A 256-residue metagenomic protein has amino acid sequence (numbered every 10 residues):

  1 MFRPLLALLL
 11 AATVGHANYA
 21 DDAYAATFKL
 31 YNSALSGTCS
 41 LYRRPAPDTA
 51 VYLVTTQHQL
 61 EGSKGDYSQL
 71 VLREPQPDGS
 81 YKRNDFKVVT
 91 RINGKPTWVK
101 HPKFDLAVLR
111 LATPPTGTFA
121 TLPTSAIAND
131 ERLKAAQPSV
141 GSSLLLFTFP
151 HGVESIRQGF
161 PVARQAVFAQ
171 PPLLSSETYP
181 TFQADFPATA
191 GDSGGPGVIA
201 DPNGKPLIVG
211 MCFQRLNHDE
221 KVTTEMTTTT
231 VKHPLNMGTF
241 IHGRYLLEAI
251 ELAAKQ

Functional and structural regions predicted by a protein language model:
M1-P4, V162: Positively charged n-region of N-terminal signal peptides that target proteins for export
P4-T13: Sec-dependent N-terminal signal peptides
Y19-R83, A112-P114, K134-A136, V167-S176 (+1 more regions): Catalytic histidine site
Y81-S125: Hydrophobic alpha-helical segments and helix pairs
P114-T118, I156-V162, P171-P180: Gly/Ser-enriched beta-turn/beta-hairpin loop segments
A126-R157: Short glycine/Trp-rich loop-beta-loop segment that forms part of the substrate-binding cleft
D185-C212: Catalytic nucleophile loop of clan PA
L207-Q256: C-terminal cap/linker of serine protease catalytic domains
